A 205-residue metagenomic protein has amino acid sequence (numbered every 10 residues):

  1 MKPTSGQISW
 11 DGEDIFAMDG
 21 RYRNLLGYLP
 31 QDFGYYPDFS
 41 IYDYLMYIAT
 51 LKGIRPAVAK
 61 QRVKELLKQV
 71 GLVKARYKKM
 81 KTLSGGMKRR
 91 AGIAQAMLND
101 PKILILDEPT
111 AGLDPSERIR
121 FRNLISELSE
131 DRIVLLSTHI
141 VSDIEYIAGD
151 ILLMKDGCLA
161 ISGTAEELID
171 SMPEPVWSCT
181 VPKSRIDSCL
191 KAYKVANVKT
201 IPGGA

Functional and structural regions predicted by a protein language model:
G6-F16, R21-Y22: Conserved ABC transporter NBD signature motif
M46, T50, A57-A75: Conserved ABC ATPase "signature" region
K79-L83: Conserved ABC ATPase signature
D100: Conserved catalytic motifs of ABC-family nucleotide-binding domains
L104-D107: Catalytic Walker B motif of ABC-type/P-loop ATPase nucleotide-binding domains
F121-A205: ABC transporter nucleotide-binding domain
